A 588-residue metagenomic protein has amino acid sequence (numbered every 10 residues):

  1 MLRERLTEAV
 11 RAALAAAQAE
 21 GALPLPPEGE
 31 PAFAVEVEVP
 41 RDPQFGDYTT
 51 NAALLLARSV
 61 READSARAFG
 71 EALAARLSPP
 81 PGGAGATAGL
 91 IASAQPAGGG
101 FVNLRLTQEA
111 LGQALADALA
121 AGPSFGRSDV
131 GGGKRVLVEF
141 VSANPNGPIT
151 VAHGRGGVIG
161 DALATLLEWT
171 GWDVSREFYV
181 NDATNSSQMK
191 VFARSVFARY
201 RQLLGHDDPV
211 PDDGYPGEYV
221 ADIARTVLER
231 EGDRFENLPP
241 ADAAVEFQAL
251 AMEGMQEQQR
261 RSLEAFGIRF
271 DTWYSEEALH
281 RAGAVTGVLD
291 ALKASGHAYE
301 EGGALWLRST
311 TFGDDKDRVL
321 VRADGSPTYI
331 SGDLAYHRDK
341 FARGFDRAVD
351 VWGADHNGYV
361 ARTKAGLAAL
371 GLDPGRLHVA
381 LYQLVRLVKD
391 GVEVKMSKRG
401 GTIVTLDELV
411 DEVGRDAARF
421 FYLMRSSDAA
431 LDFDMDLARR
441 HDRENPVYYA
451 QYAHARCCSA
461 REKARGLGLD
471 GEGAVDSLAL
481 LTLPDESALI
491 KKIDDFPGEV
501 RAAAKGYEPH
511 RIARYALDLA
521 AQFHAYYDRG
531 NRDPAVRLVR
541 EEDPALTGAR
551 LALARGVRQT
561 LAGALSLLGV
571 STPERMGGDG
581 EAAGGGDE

Functional and structural regions predicted by a protein language model:
M1-G112, L119-E588: Non-catalytic interaction-recognition regions
